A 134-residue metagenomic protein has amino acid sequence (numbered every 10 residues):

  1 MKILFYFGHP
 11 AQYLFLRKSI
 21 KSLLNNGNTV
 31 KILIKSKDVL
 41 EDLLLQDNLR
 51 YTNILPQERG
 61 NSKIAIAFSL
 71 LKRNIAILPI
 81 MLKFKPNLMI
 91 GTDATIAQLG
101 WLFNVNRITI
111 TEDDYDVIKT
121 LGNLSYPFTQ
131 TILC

Functional and structural regions predicted by a protein language model:
M1-L4: Extreme N-terminal starter segment of soluble prokaryotic enzymes
F7, L24-S69: Conserved nucleotide-sugar phosphate-binding/catalytic loop shared by glycosyltransferases and other
P10-L24: Short amphipathic alpha-helix
G27, P86, F128-Q130: Short, well-ordered alpha-helix to beta-strand connector turns
K31, T52, I90, I108 (+1 more regions): Hydrophobic/aromatic beta-strand patches that form the interior of the parallel beta-sheet core in alpha/beta enzyme
K35-V39, D93-T95, C134: Short, polar loop motifs at secondary-structure junctions
L44, V105-C134: Active-site-proximal region of nucleotide-activated glycan assembly enzymes, centered on histidine/acidic-rich loops
I75-L88, A94-I108, L124: Glycosyltransferases and closely related glycan-assembly transferases that use nucleotide-activated donors
